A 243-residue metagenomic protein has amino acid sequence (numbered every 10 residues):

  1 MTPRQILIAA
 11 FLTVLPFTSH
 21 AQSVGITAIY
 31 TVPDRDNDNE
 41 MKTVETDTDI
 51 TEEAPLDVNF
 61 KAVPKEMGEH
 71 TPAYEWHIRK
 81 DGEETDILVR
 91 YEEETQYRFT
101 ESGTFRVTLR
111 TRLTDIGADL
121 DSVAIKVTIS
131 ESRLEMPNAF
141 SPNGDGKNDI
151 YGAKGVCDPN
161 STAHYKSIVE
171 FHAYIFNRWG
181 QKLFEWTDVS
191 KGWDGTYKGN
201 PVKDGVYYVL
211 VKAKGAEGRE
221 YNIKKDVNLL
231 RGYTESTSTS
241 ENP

Functional and structural regions predicted by a protein language model:
M1-I26: Bacterial Sec-dependent N-terminal signal peptides
S23-T46, S132-P137: Proline-enriched interdomain boundary motifs that mark the N-terminal boundary and often initiate the first structured
V44-P64, V127-P243: Short loop/turn motifs at secondary-structure boundaries
E66-E75, V169-E170: Solvent-exposed loop segments of extracellular immunoglobulin-like
W76-D86, T114, I175-Q181: Change "in extracellular beta-sheet-rich domains … of secreted and cell-surface proteins" to "in beta-sheet-rich domains
D86-R106, G192-D194: Solvent-exposed segments in extracellular or luminal domains encompassing
Y91, A118-V123, E220-K225: Extracellular and select intracellular beta-sandwich modules with Ser/Thr-enriched, small-residue motifs on
R112-G117, K214-G218: Short, solvent-exposed loop/turn segments at the edges of extracellular beta-sandwich modules
